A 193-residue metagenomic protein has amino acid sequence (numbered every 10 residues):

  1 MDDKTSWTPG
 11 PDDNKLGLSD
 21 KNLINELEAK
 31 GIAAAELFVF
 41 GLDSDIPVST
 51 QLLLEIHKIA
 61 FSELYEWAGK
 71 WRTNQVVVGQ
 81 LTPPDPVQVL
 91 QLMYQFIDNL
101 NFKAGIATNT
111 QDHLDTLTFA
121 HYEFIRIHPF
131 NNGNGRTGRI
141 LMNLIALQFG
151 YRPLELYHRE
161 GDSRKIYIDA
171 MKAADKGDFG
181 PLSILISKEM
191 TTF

Functional and structural regions predicted by a protein language model:
M1-N132, R136-F193: FIC/Doc superfamily catalytic core
